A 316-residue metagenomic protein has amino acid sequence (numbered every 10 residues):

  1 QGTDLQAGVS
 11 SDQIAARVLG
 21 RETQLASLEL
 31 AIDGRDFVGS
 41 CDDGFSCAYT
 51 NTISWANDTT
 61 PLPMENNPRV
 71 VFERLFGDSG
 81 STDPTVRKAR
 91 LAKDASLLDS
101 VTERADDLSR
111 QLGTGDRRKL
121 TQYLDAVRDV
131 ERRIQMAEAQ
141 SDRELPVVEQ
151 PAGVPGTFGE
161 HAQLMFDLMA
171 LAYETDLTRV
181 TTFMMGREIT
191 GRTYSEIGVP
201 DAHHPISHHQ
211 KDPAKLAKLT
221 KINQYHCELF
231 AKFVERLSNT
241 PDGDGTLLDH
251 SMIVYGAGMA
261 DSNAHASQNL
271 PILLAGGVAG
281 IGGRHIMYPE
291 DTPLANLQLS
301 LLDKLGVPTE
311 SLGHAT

Functional and structural regions predicted by a protein language model:
Q1-T316: Ligand-binding pockets and gating/stacking loops
